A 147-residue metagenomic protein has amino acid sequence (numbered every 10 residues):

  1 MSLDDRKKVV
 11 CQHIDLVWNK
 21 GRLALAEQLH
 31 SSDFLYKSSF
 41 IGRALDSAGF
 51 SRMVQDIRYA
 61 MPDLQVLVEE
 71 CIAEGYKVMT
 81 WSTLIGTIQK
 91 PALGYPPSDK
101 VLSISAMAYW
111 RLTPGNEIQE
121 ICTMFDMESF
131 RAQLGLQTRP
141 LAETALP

Functional and structural regions predicted by a protein language model:
M1-P147: C-terminal and inter-domain tail/linker signature
